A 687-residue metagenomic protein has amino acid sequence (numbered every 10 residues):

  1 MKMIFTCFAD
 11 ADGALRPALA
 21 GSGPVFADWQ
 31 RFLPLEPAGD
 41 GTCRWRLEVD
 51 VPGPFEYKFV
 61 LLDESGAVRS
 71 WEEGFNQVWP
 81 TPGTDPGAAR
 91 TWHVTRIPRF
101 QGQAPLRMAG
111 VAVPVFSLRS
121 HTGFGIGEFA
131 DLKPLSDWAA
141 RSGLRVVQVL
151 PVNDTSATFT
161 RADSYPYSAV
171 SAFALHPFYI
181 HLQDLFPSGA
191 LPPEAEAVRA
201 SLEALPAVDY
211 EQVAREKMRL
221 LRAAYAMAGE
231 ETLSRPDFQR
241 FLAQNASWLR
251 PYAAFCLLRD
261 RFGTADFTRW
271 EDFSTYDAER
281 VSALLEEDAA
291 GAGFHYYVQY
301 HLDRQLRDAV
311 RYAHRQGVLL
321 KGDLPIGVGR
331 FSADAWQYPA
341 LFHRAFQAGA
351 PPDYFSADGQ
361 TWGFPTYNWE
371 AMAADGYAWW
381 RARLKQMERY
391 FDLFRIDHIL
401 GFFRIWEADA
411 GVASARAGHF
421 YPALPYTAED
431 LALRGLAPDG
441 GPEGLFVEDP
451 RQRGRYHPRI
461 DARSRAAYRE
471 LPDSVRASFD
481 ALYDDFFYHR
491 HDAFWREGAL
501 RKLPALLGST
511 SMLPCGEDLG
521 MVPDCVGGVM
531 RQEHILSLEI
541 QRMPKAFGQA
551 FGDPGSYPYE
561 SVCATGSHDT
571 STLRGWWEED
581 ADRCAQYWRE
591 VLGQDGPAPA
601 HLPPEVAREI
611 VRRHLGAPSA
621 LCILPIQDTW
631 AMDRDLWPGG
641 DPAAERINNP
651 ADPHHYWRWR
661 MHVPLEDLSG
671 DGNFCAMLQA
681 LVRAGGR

Functional and structural regions predicted by a protein language model:
K2-P54, V60-T84, F124, Y167: Aromatic-rich carbohydrate-binding modules that target alpha-glucans
V78-R687: Catalytic cores of glycan-processing enzymes that make or break glycosidic bonds
